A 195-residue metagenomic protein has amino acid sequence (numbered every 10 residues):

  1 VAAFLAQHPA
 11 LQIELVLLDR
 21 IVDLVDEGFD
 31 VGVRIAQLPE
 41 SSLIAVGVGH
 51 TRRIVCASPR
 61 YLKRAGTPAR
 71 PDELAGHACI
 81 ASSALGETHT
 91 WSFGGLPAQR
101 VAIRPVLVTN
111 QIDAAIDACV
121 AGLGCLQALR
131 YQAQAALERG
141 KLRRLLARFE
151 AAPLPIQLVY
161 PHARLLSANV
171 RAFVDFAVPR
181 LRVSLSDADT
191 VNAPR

Functional and structural regions predicted by a protein language model:
V1-S41, T190-R195: Central regulatory/effector-binding core of bacterial HTH transcription factors
I13-L17, A81, A102-Q111, F149: Short beta-strand-to-loop elements that line the ligand-binding cleft of bilobed periplasmic-binding protein-like
R20, A114-C119, A133: Short, hydrophobic alpha-helical packing/hinge segments within bilobed ligand-binding/sensory domains
V31-R34, G124-A128: Paired acidic/hydrophobic, glycine-rich loop segments that form the ligand-binding mouth/hinge of periplasmic-binding
S42-R53, A57-I80: Flexible hinge/capping segments at coil-to-helix
L74, A118-G122, L137: Hydrophobic residues within well-ordered alpha-helices
A78-P97: Secondary-structure junction motif
R130-R139, R143, F149-R195: C-terminal effector-binding regulatory domain of bacterial HTH transcription factors
